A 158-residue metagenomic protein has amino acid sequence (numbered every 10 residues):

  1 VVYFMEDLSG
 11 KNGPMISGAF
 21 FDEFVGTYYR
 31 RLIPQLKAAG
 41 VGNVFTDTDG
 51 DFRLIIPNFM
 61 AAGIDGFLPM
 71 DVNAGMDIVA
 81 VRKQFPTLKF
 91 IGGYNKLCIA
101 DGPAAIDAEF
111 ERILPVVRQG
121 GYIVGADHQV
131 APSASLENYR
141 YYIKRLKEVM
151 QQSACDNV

Functional and structural regions predicted by a protein language model:
V1-V158: Active-site loop segments of alpha/beta catalytic cores
